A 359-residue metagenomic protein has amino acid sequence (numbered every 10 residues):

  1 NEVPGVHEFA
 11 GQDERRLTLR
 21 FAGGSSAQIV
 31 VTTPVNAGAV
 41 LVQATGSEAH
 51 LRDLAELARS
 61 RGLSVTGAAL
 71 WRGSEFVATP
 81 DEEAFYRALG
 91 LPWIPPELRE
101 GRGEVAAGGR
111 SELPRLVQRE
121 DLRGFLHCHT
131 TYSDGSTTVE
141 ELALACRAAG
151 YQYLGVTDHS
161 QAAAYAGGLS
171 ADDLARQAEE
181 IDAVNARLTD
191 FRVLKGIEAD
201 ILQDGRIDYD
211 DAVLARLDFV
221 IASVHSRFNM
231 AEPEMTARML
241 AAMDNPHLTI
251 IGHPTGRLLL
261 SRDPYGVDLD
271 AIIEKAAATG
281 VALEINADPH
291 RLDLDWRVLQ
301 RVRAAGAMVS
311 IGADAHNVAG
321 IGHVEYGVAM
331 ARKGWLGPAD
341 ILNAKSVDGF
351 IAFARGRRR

Functional and structural regions predicted by a protein language model:
N1-T130, V139-G150, Q161-F191, Q203-R359: Charged catalytic cores and adjacent phosphate/nucleic-acid-binding surfaces used for phosphate/nucleic-acid chemistry
G196-A199, Y326: Active-site catalytic microenvironments in core metabolic enzymes, especially phosphate/sugar-handling
